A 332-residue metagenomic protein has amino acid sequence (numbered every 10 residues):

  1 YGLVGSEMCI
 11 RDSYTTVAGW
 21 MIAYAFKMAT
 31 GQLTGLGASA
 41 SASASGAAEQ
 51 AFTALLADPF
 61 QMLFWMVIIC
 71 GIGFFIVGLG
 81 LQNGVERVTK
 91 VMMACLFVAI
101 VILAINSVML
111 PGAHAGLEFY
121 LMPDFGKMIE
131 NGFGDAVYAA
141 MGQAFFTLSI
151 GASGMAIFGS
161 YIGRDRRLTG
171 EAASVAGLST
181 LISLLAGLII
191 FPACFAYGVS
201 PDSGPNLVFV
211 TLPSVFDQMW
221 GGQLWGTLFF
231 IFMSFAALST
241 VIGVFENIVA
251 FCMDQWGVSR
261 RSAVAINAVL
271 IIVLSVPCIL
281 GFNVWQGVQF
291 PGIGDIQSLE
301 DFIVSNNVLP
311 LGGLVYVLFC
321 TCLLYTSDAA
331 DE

Functional and structural regions predicted by a protein language model:
Y1-G5, Y325-E332: Single conserved hydrophobic/aromatic residue that forms the stacking wall/gate of nucleotide- or nucleobase-binding
S6-R11, I68-V91, I157-D165, V249-G257: Membrane-water interface regions at transmembrane-helix termini and the short interhelical loops of multi-pass membrane
E7, R11, Y24, M66-G78 (+4 more regions): Hydrophobic core segments of alpha-helical transmembrane domains in multi-pass membrane transport and ion-translocation
T16-I72, I76-G78, H114-A136, V284-L299: Inter-helical loop and helix-membrane interface segments of multi-pass membrane transporters/permeases
A18-A38, A47-A57, S160-D165, G170-I182 (+2 more regions): Helix-loop-helix connectors at the membrane interface of multi-pass transporters/channels
L63-F64, L178-L185, Q223-G226, F235-L238 (+1 more regions): Loop-to-transmembrane helix boundary motifs in multi-pass membrane proteins
M93-L238: Membrane-embedded translocation segments of transport machinery
L238-G243, V264-F282, S298-S327: Hydrophobic alpha-helical segments of multi-pass membrane transport proteins
